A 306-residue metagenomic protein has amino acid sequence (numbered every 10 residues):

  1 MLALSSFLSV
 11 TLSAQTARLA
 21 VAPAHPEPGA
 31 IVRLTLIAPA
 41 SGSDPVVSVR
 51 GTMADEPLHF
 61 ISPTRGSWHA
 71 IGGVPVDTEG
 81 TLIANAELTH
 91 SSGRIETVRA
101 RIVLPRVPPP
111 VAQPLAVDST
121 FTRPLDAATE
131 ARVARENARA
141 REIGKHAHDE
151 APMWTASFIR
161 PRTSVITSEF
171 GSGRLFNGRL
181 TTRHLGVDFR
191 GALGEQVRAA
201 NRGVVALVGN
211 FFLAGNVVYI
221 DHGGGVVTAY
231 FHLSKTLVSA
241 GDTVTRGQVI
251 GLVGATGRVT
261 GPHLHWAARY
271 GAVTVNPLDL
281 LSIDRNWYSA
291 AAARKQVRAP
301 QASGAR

Functional and structural regions predicted by a protein language model:
M1-T11: Bacterial N-terminal signal peptides
A3, P23-H25, I61, G73 (+5 more regions): Residues embedded in well-ordered secondary-structure elements
S6, A14, A302-A305: Compositionally biased non-globular segments, especially hydrophobic aliphatic-rich helices of signal peptides
T11, S48-R50, R298: N-terminal non-cleavable signal-anchor helices
Q15-P108: Cationic-aromatic interfacial patches
A20-V21, V98-A214, G304-R306: Surface-exposed, glycine-biased beta-strand/turn segments
H90-R94, Q301-R306: Polybasic, low-complexity, intrinsically disordered segments
I159-A305: Catalytic cores of peptidoglycan-degrading enzymes
